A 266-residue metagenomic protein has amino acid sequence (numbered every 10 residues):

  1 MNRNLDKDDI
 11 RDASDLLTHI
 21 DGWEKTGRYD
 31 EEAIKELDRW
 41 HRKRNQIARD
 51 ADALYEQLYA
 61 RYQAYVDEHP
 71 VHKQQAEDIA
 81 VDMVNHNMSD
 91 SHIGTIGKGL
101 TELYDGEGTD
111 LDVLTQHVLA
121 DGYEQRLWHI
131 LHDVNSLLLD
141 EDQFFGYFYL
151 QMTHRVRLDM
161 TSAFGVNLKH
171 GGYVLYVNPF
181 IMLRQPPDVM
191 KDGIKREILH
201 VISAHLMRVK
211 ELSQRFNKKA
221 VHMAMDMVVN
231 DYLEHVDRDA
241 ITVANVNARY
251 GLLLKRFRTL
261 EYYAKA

Functional and structural regions predicted by a protein language model:
N2-L17, R42-D192, I198-A266: Short, functionally important secondary-structure microenvironments
I20-K25, A33-L37: Extended non-catalytic scaffold regions that mediate assembly and binding in large macromolecular machines
